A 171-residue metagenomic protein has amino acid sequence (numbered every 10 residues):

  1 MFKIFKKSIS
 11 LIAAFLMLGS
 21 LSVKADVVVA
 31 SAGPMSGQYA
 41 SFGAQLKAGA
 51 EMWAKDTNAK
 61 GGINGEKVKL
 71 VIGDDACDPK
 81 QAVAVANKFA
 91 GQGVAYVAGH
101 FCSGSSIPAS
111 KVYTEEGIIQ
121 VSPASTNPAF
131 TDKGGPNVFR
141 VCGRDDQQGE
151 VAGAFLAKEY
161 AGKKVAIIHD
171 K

Functional and structural regions predicted by a protein language model:
M1-I12: Bacterial N-terminal signal peptides that target proteins for export
S10-S20: Bacterial N-terminal signal peptides
L21-A25: Sec/Tat signal peptide C-region and signal peptidase I cleavage site
D26, G65-K67, A161-K163: Phosphate-coordination loops involved in phosphoryl transfer and adenosine-cofactor binding
D26-Q45, H100, K164-I168: Short beta-strand segments enriched in small/hydrophobic residues
M35, N137-K171: An alpha-beta-alpha
S41-L46, I63-G135: Beta-alpha junction/loop-to-helix N-cap segments that form part of ligand/metal-binding clefts
F42-A59, Q81, Q120, Q148-A152: Short, solvent-exposed amphipathic alpha-helices that sit in or adjacent to ligand/effector-binding or catalytic
